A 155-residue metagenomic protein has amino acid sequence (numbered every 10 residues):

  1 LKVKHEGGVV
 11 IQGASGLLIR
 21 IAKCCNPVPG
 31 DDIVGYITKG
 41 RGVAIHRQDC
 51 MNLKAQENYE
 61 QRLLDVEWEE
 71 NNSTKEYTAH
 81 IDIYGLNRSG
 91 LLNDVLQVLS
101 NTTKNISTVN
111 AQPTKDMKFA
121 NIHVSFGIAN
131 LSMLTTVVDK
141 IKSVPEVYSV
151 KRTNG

Functional and structural regions predicted by a protein language model:
L1-L92, A111-Q112, M117, S125 (+3 more regions): N-terminal non-catalytic structural scaffold regions of very large proteins
Q61, N101-N105, K142-S149: A common structural junction motif
V95-T103, Q112: Short alpha-helical elements within RNA-binding folds
K104, M117-F119: A cross-taxa feature marking solvent-exposed loop/turn segments within ectodomains of secreted and single-pass membrane
T108: Acidic active-site catalytic centers that drive phospho-/nucleotidyl reactions and related ester hydrolyses
